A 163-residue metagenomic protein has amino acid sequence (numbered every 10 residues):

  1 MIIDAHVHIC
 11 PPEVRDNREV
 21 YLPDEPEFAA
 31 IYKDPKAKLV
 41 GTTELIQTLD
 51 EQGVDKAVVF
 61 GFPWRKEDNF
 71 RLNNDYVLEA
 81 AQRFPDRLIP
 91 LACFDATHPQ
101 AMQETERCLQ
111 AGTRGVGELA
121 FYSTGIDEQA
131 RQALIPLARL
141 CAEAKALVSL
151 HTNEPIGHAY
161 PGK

Functional and structural regions predicted by a protein language model:
M1-F60, D68: An N-terminally biased module of ancient metal coordination in phosphate/nucleic-acid-related enzymes
D55-K56, W64-G162: Active-site gating/metal-coordination segments in enzymes
